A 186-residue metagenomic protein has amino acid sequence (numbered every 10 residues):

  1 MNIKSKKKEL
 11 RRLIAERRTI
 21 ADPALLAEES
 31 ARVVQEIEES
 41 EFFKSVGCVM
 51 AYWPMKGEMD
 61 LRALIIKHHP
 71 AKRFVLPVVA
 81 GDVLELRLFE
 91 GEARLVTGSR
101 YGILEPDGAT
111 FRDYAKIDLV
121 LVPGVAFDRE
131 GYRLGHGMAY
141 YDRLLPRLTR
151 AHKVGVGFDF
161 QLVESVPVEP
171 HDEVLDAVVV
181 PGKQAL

Functional and structural regions predicted by a protein language model:
M1-K4, V156-F158: Short, positively charged
N2-A115: N-terminal active-site beta-alpha-beta segment that forms phosphate/nucleotide-binding and substrate-recognition loops
E85-L186: Conserved phosphate- and dinucleotide-binding cores of soluble alpha/beta proteins, encompassing both enzyme active
